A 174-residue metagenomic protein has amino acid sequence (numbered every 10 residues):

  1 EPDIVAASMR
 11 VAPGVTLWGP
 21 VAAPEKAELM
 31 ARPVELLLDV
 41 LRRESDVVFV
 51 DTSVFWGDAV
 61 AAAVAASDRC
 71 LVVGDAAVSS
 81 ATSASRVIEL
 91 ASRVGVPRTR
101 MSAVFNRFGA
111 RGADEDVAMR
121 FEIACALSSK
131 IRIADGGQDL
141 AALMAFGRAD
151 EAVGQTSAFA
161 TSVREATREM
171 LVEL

Functional and structural regions predicted by a protein language model:
E1-L17: Phosphate-binding loop that captures ATP/GTP phosphates
W18-V60: Phosphate-binding/switch loop-helix module in NTP-utilizing enzymes
R43, W56-V78: Inter-motif core of Ras-like GTPase G domains
V47, R69, S129-I131: Well-ordered beta-strand positions
G74-A76, L90, M101-A113, R132-Q138: G-domain G4 guanine-recognition motif of GTPases
A84-R100: Conserved C-terminal guanine-recognition region of P-loop GTPase G domains, centered on the G4
R107-F108, F121-D150: Beta-strand-loop-alpha "switch" segments that mediate conformational coupling across diverse proteins
L143-V163: C-terminal boundary of histidine-terminating zinc-finger modules
